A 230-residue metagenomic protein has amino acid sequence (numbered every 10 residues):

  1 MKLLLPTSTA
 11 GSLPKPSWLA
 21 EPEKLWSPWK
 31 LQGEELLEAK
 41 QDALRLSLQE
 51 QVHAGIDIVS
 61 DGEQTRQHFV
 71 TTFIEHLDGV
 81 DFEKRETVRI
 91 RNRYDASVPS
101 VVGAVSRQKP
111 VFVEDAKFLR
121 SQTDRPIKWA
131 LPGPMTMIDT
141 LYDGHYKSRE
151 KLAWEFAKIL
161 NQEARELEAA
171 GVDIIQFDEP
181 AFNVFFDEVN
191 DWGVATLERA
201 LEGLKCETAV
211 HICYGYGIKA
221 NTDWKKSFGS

Functional and structural regions predicted by a protein language model:
M1-S230: Domain-level signal for soluble alpha/beta catalytic cores
